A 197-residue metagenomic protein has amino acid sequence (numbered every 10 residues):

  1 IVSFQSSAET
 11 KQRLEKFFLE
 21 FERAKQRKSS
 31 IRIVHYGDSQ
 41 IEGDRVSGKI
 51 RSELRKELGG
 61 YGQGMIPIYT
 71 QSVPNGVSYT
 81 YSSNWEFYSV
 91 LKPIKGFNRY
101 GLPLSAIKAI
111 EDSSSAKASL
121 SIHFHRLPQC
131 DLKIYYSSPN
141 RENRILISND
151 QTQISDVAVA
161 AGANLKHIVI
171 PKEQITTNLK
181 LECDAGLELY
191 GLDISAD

Functional and structural regions predicted by a protein language model:
I1-Y36, Q40-D197: N-terminal secretory targeting modules
